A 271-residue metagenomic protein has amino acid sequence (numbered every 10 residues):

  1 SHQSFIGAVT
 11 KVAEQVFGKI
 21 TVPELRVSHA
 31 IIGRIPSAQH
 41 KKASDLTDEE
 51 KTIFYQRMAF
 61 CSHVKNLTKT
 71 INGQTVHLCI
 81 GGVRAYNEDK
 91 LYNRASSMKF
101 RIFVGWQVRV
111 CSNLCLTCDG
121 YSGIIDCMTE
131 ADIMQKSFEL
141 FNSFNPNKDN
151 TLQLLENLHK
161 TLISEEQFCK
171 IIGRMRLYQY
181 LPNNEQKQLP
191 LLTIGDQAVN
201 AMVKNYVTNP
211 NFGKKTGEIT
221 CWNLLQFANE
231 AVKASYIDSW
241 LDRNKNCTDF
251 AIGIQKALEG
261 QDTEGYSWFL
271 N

Functional and structural regions predicted by a protein language model:
S1-E24: Amphipathic alpha-helical segments
V16-C61: A short acidic/basic microdomain associated with nuclease active sites
A43-N271: Intrinsically disordered, low-complexity regions enriched in serine/threonine
